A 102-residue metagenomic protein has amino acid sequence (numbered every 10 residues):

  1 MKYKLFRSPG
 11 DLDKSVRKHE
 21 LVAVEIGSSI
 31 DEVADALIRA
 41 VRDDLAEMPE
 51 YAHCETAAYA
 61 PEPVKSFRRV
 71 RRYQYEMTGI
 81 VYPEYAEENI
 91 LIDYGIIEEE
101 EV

Functional and structural regions predicted by a protein language model:
M1-L21: Short aromatic-glycine-(Arg/Gly/Cys) micro-motifs in beta-strand/loop hairpins
M1-L5, S29, E101: A signal for specific C-terminal beta-sheet/loop modules enriched in small/flexible residues with GP/PG/PP motifs
R7, K14, G27-S28, H53-E55 (+1 more regions): Intrinsically disordered, low-complexity segments enriched in Ser/Pro/Gly/Ala and basic residues
S8-G10, S29-I30, I80-E84: Generic structural motif
V16-E32: A short, exposed loop/beta-hairpin motif centered on an aromatic-Gly-Thr core
V33-L37: Short amphipathic, charge-patterned alpha-helical segments
R39-V102: Short, mixed-charge low-complexity intrinsically disordered segments
